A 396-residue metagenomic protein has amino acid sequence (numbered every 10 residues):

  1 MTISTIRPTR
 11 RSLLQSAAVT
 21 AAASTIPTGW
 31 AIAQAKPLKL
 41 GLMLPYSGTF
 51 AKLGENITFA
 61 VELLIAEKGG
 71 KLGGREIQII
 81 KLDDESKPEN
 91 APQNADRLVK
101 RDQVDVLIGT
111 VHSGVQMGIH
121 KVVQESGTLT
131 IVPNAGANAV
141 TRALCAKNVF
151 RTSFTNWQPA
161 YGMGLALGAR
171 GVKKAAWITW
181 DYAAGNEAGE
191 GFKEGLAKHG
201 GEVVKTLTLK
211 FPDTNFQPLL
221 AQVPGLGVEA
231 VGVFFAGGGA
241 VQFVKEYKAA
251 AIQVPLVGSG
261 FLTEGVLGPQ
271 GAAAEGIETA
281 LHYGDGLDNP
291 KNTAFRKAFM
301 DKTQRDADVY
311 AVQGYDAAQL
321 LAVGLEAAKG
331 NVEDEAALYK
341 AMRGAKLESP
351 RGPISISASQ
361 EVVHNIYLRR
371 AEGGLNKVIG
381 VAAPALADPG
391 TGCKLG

Functional and structural regions predicted by a protein language model:
T2-Q15, I32-G396: Extracytosolic ligand-binding ectodomains
A17-A21: Sec-dependent signal peptide hydrophobic core
A23-A31: C-terminal segment of classical bacterial N-terminal signal peptides
